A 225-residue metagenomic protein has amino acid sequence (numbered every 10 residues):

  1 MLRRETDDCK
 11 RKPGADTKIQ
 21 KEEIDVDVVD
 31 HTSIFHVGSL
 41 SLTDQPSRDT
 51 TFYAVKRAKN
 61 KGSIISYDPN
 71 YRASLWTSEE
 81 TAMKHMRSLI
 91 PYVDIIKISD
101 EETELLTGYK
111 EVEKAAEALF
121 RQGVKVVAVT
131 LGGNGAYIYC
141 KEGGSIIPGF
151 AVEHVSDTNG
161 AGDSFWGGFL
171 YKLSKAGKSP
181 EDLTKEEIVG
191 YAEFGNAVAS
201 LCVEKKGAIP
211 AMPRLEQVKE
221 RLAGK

Functional and structural regions predicted by a protein language model:
M1, S39-T43, A199, K205-A208: Glycine-rich phosphate/pyrophosphate-binding beta-alpha loops
M1-S39, K219-K225: Conserved N-terminal subdomain of the carbohydrate kinase-like
E5-D8, S33-I34, I64, V126-V127 (+1 more regions): Structural motif
P13-E22, L75-T81, Y109, P180: Short gly/ser/thr-rich secondary-structure transition/capping motifs
I24-D27, H85-S88, L119, A128 (+1 more regions): Structural motif
D27-D30, P91, Q122, E186: Structured loop/turn residues at beta-strand edges in well-structured enzyme cores
I34, L42-A118, V124-K125, N134-G135: Conserved beta-alpha-beta core of the PfkB/ribokinase-like small-molecule kinase fold
K56-R57, G108-K225: Conserved phosphate-binding/catalytic region of the ribokinase-like
